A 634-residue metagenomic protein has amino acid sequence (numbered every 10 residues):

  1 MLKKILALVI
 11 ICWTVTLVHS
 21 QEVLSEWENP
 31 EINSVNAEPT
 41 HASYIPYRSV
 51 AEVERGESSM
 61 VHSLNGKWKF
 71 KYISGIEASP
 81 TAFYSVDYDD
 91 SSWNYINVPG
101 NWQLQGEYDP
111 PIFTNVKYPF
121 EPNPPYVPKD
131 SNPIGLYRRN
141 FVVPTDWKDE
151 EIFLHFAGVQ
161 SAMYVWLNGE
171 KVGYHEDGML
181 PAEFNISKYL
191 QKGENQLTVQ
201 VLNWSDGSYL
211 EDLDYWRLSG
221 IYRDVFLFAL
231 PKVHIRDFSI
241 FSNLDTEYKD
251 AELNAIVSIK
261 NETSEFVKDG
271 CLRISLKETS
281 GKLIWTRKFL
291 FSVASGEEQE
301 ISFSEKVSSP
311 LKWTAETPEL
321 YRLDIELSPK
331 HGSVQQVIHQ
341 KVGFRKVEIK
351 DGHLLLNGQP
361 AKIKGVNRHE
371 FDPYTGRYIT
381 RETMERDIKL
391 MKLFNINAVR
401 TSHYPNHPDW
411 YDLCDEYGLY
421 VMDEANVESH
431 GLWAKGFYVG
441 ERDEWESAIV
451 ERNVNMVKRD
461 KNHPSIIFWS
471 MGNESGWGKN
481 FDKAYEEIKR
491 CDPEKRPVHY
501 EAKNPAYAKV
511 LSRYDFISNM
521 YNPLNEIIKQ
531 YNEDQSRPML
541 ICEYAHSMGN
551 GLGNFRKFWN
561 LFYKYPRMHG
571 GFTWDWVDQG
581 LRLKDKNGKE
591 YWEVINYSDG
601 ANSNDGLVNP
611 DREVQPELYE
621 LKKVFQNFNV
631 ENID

Functional and structural regions predicted by a protein language model:
M1-E22: Bacterial Sec-dependent N-terminal signal peptides
Q21-G56, Q105-E107, V116, Y209 (+2 more regions): Extended substrate-binding grooves/exosites of carbohydrate-active enzymes
Q21-H155, Y209-L213, L218-I221, G600-V608 (+1 more regions): Extended carbohydrate-recognition surfaces in non-catalytic/accessory domains of CAZymes and lectin-like proteins
E22, E31-I32, E54, I73 (+11 more regions): Accessory beta-strand-rich segments of carbohydrate-active enzymes
W147-E151, L190-E194, F266-K268, V307-R322: Short glycine/proline/serine/threonine-rich loop/turn segments at secondary-structure transition edges
V165-L167, D250-S292, Q299-F303, D634: Beta-strand-rich binding/interaction modules
Y222-S239, R345-Q359: Low-complexity, Pro/Ser/Thr- and charge-rich linker/hinge segments at domain boundaries
K232-S264, V614-D634: Surface beta-strand/loop "capping" patches
